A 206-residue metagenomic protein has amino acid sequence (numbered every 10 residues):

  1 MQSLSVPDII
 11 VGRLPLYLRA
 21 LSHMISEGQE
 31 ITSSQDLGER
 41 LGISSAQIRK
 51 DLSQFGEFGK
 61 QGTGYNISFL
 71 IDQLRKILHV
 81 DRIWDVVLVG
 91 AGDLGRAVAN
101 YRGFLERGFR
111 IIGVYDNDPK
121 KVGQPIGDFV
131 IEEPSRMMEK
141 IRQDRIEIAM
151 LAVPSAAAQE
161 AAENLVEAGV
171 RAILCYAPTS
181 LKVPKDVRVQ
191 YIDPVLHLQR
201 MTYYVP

Functional and structural regions predicted by a protein language model:
M1-E30: Extreme N-terminal segment that seeds HTH/winged-HTH DNA-binding domains in transcriptional regulators
S22-I25, F129-P206: Phosphate-bearing ligand-interacting subdomains that bind or position ATP/ADP/UDP/GDP/NAD(P) or nucleotide-linked
I31, Q35, R40-I83: HTH-adjacent hinge/linker in prokaryotic transcriptional regulators
A91: Glycine-rich Rossmann-fold phosphate-binding loop(s) that bind the pyrophosphate of adenine dinucleotide cofactors
L94: Hydrophobic/small residue at the entry helix of a nucleotide-binding pocket
L105-F129: NAD(P)-binding Rossmann-fold cofactor-contacting core
